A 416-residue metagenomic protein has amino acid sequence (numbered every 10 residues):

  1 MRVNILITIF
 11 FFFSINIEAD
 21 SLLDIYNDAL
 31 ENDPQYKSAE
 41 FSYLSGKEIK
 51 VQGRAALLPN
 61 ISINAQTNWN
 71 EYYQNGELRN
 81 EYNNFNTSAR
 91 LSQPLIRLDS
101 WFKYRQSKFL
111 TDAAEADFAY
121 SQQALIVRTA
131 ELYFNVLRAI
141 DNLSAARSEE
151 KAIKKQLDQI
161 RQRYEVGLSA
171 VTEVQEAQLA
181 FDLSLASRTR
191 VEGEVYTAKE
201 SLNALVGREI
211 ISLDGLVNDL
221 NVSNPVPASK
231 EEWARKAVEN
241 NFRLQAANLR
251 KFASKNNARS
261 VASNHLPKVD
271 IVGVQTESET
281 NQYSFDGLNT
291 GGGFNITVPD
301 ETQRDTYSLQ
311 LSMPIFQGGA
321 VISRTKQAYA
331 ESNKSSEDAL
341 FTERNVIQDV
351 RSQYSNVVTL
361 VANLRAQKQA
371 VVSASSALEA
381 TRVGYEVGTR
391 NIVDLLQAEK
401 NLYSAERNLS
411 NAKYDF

Functional and structural regions predicted by a protein language model:
R2-T8: Sec-dependent signal peptide recognition, specifically the positively charged N-region followed immediately by
I17-S21: Boundary at the C-terminal end of the N-terminal hydrophobic targeting segment
D24-D33, R208-I296, D300: Amphipathic alpha-helical coiled-coil scaffold segments and their short linker/junction regions
N27-K37, L44-P59, S88-Q106, A116-Q123 (+7 more regions): A glycine-/polar-enriched beta->alpha junction
S38-G53, S121, L125-S144, Q162 (+5 more regions): Amphipathic alpha-helical coiled-coil segments
N64-L95, V217-V226, R259, V272-M313 (+1 more regions): Small/polar, glycine/serine/threonine/aspartate-rich low-complexity segments that form flexible
A124-N240, N356, L360-N363, N401-L402: Periplasmic alpha-helical coiled-coil/stalk elements that build and connect Gram-negative outer-membrane
